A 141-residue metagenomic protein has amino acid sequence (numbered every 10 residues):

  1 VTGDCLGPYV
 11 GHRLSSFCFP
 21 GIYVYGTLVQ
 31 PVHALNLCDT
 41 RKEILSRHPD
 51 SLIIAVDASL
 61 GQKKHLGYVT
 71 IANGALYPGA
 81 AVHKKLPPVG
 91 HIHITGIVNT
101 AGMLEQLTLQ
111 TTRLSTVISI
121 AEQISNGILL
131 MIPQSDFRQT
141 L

Functional and structural regions predicted by a protein language model:
V1-I53, A58-L141: N-terminal catalytic or cofactor-binding beta/alpha core of small enzyme domains
